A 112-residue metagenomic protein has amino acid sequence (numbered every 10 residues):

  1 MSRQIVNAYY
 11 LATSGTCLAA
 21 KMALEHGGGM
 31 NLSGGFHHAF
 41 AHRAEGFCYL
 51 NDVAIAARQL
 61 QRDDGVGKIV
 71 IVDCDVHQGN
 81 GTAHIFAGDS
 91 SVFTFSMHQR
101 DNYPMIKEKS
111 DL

Functional and structural regions predicted by a protein language model:
Q4-C17: Glycine-rich anion/phosphate-binding loops
C17, K21, M30-L112: Conserved alpha-helical scaffold segments that buttress catalytic/binding sites
L24: …; additionally, a secondary subgroup of soluble metalloenzymes is captured
